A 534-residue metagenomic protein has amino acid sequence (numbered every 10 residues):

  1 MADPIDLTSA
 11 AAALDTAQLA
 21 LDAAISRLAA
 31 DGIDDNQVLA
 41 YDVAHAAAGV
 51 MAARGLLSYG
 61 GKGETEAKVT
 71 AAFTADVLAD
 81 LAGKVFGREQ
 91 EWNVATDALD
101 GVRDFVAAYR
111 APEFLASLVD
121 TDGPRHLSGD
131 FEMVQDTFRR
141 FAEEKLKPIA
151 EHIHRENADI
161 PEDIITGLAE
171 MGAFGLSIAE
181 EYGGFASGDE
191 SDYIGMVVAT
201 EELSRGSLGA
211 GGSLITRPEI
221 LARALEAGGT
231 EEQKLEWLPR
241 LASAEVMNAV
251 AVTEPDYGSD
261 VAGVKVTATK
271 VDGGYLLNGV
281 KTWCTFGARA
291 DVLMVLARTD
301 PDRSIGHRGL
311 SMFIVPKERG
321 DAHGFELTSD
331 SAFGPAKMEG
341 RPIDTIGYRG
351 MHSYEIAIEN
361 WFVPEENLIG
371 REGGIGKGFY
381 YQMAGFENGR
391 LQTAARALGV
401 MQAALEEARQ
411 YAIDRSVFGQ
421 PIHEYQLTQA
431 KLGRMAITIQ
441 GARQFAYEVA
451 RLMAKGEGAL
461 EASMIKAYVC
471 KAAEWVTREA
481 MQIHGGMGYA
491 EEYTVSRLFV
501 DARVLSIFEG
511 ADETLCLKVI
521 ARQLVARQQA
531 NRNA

Functional and structural regions predicted by a protein language model:
M1-A12, D22, H126-L127, G212 (+5 more regions): FAD-binding core of flavoproteins
A2-R205, T216, G228, A244 (+3 more regions): Alpha-helical interface subdomain recognition
P148, P161, A179, A224 (+3 more regions): Proline-rich low-complexity regions
S187-G188, R223, S259-A262: Short, solvent-exposed polar/charged micro-motifs at secondary-structure junctions
G206-G211: Alpha-helix boundary/capping segments in eukaryotic regulatory proteins
T216-A222: Short, conserved phosphate-binding/catalytic loop or strand-edge motifs used in phosphoryl-/nucleotidyl-transfer
A222-G228: Flexible, glycine-rich active-site loops centered on histidine and acidic residues that chelate a metal or position
